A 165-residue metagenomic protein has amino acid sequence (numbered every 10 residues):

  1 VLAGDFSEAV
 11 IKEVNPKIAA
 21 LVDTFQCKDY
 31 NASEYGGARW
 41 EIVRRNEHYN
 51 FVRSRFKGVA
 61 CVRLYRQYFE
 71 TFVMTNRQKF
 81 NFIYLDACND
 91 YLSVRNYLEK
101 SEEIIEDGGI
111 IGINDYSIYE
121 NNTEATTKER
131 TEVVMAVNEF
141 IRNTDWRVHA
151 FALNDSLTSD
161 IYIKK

Functional and structural regions predicted by a protein language model:
V1-K165: S-adenosylmethionine/decaboxylated-SAM
